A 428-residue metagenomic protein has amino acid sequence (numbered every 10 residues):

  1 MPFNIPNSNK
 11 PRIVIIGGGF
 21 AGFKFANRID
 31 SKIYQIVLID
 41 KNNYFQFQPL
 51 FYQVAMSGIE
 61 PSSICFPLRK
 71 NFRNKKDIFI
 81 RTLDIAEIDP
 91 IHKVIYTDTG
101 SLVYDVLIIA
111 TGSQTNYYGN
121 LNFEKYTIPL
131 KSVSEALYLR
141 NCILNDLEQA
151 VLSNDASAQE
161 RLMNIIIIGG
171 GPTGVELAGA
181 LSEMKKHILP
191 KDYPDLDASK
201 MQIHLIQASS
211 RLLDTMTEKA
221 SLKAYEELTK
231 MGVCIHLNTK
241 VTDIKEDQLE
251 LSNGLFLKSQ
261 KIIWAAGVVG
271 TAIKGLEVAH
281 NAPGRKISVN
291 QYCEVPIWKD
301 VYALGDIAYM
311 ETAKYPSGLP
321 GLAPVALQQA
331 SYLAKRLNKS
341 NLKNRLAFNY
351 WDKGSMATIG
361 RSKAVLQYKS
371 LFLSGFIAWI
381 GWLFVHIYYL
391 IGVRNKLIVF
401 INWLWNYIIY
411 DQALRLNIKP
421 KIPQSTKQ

Functional and structural regions predicted by a protein language model:
M1-R12, I78-I168, I263: FAD-binding core/adjacent interface of flavoenzyme oxidoreductases
P2-F79, P172-T215: Beta1-alpha1 glycine-rich phosphate/pyrophosphate-binding loop at the start of Rossmann-like nucleotide-binding domains
I16, L102-G112, V241, L257-G267 (+1 more regions): Short hydrophobic core segments
A21, G112-T115, A178, V268-G270: Short glycine-rich anion-binding loops that position phosphate/pyrophosphate groups of nucleotides and phosphorylated
K76-E87, S182-Q291, I297: A Rossmann-like FAD-binding core segment of flavoenzymes
K125-D155, Q248, F256-Q328: FAD-site-proximal beta/loop scaffold in flavoenzymes
Q159-M216, K223, C234, P320-L337 (+2 more regions): Rossmann-like dinucleotide-binding core of oxidoreductases
Q329, A334-Q428: C-terminal, flexible cofactor-proximal segment of oxidoreductases
